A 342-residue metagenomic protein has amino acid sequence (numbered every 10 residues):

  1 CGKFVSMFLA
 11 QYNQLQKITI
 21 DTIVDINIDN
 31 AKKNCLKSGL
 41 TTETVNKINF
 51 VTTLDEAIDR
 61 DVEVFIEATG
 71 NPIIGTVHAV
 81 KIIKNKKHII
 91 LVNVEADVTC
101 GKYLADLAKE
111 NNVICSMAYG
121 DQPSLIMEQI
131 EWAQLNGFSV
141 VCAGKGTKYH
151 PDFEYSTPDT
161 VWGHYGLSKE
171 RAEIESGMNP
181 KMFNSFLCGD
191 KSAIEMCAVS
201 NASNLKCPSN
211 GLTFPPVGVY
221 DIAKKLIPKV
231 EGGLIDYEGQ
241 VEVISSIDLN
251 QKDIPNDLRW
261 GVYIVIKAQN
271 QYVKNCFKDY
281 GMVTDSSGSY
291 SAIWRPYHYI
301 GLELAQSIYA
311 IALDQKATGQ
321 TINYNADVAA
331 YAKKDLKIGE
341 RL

Functional and structural regions predicted by a protein language model:
C1, D25-I28, G70, V94-D97 (+3 more regions): Short, ordered loop/turn segments at secondary-structure junctions
C1-S38: N-terminal Rossmann-like dinucleotide-binding module
G39-I73: A structured beta-alpha segment of the ubiquitous adenosine-cofactor-binding alpha/beta core
T69, I74-N85, V92-W132: Rossmann-fold NAD(P)-binding glycine/threonine-rich loop
S116-S185: Rossmann-like NAD(P)H-binding beta-loop-alpha module
H164, S168-L342: C-terminal catalytic/substrate-binding lobe primarily of soluble NAD(P)-dependent oxidoreductases
